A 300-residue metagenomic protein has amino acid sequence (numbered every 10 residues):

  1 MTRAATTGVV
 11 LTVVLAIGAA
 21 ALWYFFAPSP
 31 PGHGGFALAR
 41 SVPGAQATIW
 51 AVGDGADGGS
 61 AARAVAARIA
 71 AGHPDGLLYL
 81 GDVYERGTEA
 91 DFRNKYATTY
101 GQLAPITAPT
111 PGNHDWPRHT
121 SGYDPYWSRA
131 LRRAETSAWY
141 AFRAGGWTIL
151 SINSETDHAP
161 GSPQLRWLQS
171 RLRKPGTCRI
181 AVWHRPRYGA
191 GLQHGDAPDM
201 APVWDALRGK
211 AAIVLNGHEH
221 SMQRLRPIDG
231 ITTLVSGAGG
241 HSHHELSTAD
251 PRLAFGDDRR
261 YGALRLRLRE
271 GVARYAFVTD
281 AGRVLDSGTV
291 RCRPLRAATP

Functional and structural regions predicted by a protein language model:
M1-G76, T98-P109, T136-W139, R179 (+2 more regions): Acidic, histidine-bearing metal-coordination/catalytic regions of metal-dependent phosphoesterases
P30-P43, A70, E85, E89-R179 (+2 more regions): Extended active-site neighborhood of metal-dependent phosphoesterases/phosphodiesterases
I49-A51, L78, I149-S151, I180-V182 (+1 more regions): Structural motif
G53-D54, G81-D82, G112, W183 (+1 more regions): Active-site flanking residues adjacent to catalytic metal/cofactor-binding acidic residues
D54-G55, D82, I152-E155, P186-Y188: Short strand-loop junctions, especially beta-strand C-caps/beta-turns that link beta-sheets to coils or alpha-helices
H158, K174, R187, G239 (+3 more regions): Residues that cap or initiate secondary-structure elements
W183-P186, H218-E219, V278-T279: Short, well-ordered beta-to-alpha junction loops that form the rim of enzyme active sites and present histidine/acidic
